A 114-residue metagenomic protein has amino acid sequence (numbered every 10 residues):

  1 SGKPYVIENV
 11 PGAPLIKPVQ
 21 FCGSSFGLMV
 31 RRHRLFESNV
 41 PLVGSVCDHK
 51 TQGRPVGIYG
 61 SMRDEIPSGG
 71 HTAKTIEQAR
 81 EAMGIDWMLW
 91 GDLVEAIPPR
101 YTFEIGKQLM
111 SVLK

Functional and structural regions predicted by a protein language model:
S1-L113: Class I S-adenosyl-L-methionine
